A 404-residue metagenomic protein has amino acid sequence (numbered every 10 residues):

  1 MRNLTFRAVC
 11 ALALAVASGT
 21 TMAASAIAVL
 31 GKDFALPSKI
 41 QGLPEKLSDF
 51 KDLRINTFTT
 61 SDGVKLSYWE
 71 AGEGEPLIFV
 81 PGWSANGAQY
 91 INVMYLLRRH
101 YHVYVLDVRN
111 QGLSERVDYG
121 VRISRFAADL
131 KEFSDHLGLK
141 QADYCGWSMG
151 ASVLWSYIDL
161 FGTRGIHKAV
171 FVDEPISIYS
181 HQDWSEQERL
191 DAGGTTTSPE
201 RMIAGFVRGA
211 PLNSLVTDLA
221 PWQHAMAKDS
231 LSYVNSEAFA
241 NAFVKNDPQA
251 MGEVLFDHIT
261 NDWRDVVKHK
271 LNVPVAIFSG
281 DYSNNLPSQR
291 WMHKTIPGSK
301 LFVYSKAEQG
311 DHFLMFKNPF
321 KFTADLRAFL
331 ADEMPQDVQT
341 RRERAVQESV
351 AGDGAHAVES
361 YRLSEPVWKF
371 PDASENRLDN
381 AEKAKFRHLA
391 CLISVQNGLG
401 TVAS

Functional and structural regions predicted by a protein language model:
R2-L4, A23-L77, H100-Y101, L139 (+3 more regions): Alpha/beta-hydrolase fold catalytic core
V64-R116: Conserved HGGG/HGGXW glycine-rich cap/lid loop of the alpha/beta-hydrolase fold
W69, V105-M149, L160, F316: Active-site loop/oxyanion-hole signature of alpha/beta-hydrolase fold enzymes
K140-S180: Conserved hydrolase catalytic core segment
H167-R208: Flexible "cap/lid" loop of the alpha/beta hydrolase fold
N246-K294: Conserved serine/cysteine hydrolase catalytic core
I296-H312: Catalytic histidine neighborhood in serine/cysteine hydrolases with alpha/beta-hydrolase-type architecture
A307-P319, T323: Catalytic histidine-centered segment of alpha/beta-hydrolase-like enzymes
